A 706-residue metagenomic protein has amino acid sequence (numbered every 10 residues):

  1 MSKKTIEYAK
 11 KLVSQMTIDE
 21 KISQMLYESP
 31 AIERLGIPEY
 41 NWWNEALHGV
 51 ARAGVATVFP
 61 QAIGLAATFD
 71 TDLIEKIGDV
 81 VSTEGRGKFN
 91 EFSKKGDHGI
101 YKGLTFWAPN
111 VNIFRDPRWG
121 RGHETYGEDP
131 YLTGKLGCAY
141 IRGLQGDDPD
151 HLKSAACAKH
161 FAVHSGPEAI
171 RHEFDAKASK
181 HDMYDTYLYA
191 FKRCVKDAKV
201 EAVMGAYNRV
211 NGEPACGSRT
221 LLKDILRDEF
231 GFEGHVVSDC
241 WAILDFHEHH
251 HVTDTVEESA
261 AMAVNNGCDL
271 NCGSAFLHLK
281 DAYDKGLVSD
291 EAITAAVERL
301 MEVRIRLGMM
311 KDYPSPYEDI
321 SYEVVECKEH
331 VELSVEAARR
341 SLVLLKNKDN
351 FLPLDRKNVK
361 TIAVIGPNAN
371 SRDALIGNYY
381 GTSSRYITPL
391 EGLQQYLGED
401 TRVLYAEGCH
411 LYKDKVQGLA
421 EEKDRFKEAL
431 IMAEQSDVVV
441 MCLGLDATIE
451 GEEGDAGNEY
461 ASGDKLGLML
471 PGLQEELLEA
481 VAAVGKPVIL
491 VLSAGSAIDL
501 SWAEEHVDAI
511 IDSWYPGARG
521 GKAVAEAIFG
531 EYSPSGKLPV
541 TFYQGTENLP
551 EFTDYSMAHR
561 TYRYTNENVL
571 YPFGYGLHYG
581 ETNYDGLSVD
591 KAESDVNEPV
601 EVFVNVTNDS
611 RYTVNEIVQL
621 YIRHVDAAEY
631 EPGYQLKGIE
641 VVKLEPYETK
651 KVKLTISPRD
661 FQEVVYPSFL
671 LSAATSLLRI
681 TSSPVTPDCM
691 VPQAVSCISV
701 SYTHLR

Functional and structural regions predicted by a protein language model:
M1-E663, P667-F669, T675-L678: Glycoside hydrolase catalytic-domain context in secreted enzymes
S672-C689, A694-S701: Low-acidity, Ser/Thr- and Arg-rich intrinsically disordered low-complexity segments
T703-R706: Conserved small/polar residues in nucleotide/adenosyl-binding loops
